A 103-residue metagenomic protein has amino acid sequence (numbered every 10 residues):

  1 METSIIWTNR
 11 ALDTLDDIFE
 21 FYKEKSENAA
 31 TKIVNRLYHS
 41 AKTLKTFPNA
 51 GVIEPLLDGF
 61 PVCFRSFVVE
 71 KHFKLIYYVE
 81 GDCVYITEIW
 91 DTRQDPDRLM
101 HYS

Functional and structural regions predicted by a protein language model:
M1-R36: Arg/Lys-rich, positively charged N-terminal/basic patches that mediate binding to nucleic acids
K25, A29-K32, R36, V52-L56 (+1 more regions): Solvent-exposed interaction patches of small proteins and small membrane subunits
R36-H39, R65: Hydrophobic alpha-helical segments of small multi-pass membrane proteins
K45: Short proline/glycine- and basic residue-enriched helix-capping loop/turn segments at helix->loop/beta transitions
N49-G81: Basic/aromatic recognition patch in beta-strand/loop cores that engages polyanionic ligands
V69, F73-S103: Enriched for short, Lys/Arg-rich terminal
